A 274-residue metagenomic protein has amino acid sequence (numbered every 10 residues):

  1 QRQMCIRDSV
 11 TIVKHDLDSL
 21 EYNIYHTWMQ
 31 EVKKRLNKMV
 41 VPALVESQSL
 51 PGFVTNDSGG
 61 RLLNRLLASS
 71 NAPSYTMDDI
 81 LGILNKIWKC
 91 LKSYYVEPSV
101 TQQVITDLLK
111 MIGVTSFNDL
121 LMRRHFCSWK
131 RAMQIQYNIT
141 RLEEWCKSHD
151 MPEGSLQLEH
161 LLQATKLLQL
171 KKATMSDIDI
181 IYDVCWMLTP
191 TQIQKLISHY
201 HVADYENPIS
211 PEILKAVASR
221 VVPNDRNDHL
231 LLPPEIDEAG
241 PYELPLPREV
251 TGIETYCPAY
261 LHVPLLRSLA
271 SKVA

Functional and structural regions predicted by a protein language model:
R2-C5: Short, small-residue-biased leader/transition segments that mark boundaries at the very start of proteins
S9-N37, G82-Y137, E144-M151: Extended amphipathic alpha-helical scaffold segments
I12, Y22-H26, Q30, K34-N56 (+1 more regions): Eukaryotic scaffold/interaction segments
N23, N37, N56, N64 (+6 more regions): Detector for Asparagine
V45, F53, L108, I178 (+1 more regions): General N-terminal targeting signals
S47, G52-Q102: Membrane-lipid interaction segments
R123, A132-A274: Eukaryotic terminal intrinsically disordered regions
